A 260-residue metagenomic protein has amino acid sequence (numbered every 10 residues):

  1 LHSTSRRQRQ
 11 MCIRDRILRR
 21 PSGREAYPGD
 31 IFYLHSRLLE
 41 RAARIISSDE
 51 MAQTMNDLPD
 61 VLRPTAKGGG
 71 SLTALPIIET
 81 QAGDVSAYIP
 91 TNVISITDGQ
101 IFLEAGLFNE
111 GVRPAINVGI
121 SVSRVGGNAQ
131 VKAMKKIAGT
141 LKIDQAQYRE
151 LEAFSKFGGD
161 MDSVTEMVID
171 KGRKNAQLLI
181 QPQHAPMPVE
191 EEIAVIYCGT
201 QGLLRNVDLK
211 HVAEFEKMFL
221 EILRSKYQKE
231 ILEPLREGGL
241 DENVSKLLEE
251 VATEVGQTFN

Functional and structural regions predicted by a protein language model:
L1-R9, I13-D15: Single conserved hydrophobic/aromatic residue that forms the stacking wall/gate of nucleotide- or nucleobase-binding
R16-N260: Conserved catalytic/coupling modules of large nucleotide/cofactor-utilizing molecular machines
